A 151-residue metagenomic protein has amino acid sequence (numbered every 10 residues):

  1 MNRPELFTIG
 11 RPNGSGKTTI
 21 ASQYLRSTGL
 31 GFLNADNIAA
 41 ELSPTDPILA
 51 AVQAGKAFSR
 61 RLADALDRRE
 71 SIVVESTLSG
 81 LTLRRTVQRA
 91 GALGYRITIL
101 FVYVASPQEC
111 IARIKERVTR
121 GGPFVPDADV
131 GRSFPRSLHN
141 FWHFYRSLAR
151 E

Functional and structural regions predicted by a protein language model:
N2-F7, R68-E70: Pre-Walker A (Motif I) flank of P-loop NTPase domains
L6, L30-F32, I99, E151: Conserved beta-strand scaffold positions in the cores of enzyme catalytic domains, especially in NTP/NDP-utilizing
P12: P-loop (Walker A) phosphate-binding loop of NTP-binding proteins
K17: Conserved lysine of the Walker
A21-E70: Conserved substrate/cofactor phosphate-moiety recognition/catalytic segment in nucleotide-dependent phosphotransferases
V74-L83, V104: Acidic, metal-coordinating catalytic cores used for nucleic-acid/nucleotide bond scission and strand-transfer chemistry
L93-H143: A glycine- and Lys/Arg-enriched "phosphate-lid" helix/loop adjacent to the NTP-binding pocket of small-molecule kinases
H143-E151: NTP-dependent small-molecule kinase module
